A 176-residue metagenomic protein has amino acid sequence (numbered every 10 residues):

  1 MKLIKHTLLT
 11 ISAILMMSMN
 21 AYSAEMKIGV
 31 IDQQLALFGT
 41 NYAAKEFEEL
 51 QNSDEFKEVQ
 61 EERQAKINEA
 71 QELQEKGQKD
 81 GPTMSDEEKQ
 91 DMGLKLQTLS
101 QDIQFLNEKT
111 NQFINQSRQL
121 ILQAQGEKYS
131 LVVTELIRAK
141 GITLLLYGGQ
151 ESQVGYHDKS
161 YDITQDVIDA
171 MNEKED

Functional and structural regions predicted by a protein language model:
M1-L8: Bacterial N-terminal signal peptides that target proteins for export
I4, N20-Y22: Absolute N-terminal positional cue centered near the fourth residue
L9-S18: Bacterial N-terminal signal peptides
S23-D176: Amphipathic, charged alpha-helical segments and their helix-to-coil junctions in extracytoplasmic/peripheral assemblies
